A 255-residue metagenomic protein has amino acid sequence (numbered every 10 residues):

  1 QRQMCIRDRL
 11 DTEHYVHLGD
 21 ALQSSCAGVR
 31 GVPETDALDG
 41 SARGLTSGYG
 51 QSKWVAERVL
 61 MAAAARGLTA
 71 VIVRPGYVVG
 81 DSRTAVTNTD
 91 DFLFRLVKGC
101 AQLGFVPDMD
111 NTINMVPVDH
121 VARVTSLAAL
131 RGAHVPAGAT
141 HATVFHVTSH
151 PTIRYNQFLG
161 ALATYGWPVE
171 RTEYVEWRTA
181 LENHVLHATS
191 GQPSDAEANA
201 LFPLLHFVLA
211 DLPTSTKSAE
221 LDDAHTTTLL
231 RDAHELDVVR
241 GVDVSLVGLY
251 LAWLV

Functional and structural regions predicted by a protein language model:
Q1-I6: Short, small-residue-biased leader/transition segments that mark boundaries at the very start of proteins
T12-A37, I72-P75, T87-Q102: Flexible glycine/proline-rich, aromatic-decorated loop/lid segments
S24-R74: Active-site Tyr-X1-5-Lys
G40-G44, T84, L93-H120, V124-A128 (+2 more regions): A conserved pocket-lining segment of Rossmann-fold NAD(P)-dependent short-chain dehydrogenase/reductase
V78-G80: Conserved sequence/active-site signature of Rossmann-fold short-chain dehydrogenase/reductase
D91, V116-D119, I153, L221: Residue-level signal for the nucleotide or nucleotide-sugar donor/cofactor binding architecture
A128-A210, L251-L254: Mid/C-terminal beta-alpha module of Rossmann-like enzyme folds, strongest in SDR-family dehydrogenases/epimerases
E220-V255: Amphipathic terminal alpha-helices
